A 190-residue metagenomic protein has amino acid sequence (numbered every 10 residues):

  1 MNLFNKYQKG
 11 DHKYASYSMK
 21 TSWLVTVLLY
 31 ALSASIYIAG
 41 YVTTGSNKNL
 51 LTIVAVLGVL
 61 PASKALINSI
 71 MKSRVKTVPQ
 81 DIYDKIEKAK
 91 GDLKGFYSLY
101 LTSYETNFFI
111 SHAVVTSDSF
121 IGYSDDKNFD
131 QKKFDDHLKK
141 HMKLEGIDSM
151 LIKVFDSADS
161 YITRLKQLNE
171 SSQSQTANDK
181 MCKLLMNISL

Functional and structural regions predicted by a protein language model:
M1-F96, D136, E145-D148, S157-L190: Surface-exposed interaction regions that form or flank ligand-binding interfaces
L93-I110: Active-site metal-binding core of divalent-cation-utilizing nuclease and nuclease-like domains
Y100-T102, V114-V115, D126: Amphipathic repeat-derived elements
T102-Y104, D118, L168-S171: Surface-exposed loop/turn and secondary-structure junction residues enriched for glycine/proline
S103, F120, N128, S160: Surface-exposed, flexible loop/turn segments at secondary-structure boundaries
I110-I121: Active-site beta-strand-loop-beta-strand hairpin of nuclease catalytic cores that positions key catalytic residues
G122-K153: Structured, soluble extracytoplasmic/luminal domains of envelope-associated proteins
